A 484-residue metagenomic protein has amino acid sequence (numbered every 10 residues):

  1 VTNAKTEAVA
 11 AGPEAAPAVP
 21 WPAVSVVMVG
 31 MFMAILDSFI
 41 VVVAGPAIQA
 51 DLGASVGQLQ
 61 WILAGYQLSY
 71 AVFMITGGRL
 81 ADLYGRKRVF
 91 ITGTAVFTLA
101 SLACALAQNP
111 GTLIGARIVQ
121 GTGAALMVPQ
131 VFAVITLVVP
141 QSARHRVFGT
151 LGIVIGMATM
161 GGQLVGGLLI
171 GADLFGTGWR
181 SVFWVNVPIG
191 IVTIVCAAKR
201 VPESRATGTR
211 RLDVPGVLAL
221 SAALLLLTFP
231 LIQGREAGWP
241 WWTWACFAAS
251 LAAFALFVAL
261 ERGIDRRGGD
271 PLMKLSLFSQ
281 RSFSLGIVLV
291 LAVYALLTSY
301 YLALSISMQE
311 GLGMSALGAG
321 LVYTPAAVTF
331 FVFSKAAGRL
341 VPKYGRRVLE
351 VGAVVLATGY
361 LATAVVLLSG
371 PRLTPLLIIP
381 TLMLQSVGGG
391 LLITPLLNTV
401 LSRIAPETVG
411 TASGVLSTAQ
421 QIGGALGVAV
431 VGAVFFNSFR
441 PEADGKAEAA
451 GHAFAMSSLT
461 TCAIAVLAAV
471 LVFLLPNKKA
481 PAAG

Functional and structural regions predicted by a protein language model:
T2-V195: Transmembrane-helix bundle of Major Facilitator Superfamily
P20-L36, V41-V43, T243-C246, A253 (+2 more regions): 12-transmembrane solute porter fold
G45-I48, I135, L169-I170, V201 (+7 more regions): Hydrophobic alpha-helical interface/terminus motif in multipass membrane transporters
I48-Q49, L80-A81, T159, V165-L174 (+5 more regions): Interfacial helix-cap and linker-helix signal at transmembrane-aqueous boundaries of multi-pass secondary transporters
A50-Q58, G111, G167-G178, A237 (+3 more regions): Extracellular/lumenal inter-transmembrane loop segments of multi-pass membrane transporters
V56, R86, P110, Q141 (+7 more regions): Membrane-helix interface/capping residues of multi-pass secondary transporters
V96-L106, V119, G123, I189-C196 (+4 more regions): Transmembrane-helix signature of multi-pass solute transporters
A172-V288, L296, M314, V322 (+1 more regions): Hydrophobic transmembrane-helix bundles of small-molecule transporters
